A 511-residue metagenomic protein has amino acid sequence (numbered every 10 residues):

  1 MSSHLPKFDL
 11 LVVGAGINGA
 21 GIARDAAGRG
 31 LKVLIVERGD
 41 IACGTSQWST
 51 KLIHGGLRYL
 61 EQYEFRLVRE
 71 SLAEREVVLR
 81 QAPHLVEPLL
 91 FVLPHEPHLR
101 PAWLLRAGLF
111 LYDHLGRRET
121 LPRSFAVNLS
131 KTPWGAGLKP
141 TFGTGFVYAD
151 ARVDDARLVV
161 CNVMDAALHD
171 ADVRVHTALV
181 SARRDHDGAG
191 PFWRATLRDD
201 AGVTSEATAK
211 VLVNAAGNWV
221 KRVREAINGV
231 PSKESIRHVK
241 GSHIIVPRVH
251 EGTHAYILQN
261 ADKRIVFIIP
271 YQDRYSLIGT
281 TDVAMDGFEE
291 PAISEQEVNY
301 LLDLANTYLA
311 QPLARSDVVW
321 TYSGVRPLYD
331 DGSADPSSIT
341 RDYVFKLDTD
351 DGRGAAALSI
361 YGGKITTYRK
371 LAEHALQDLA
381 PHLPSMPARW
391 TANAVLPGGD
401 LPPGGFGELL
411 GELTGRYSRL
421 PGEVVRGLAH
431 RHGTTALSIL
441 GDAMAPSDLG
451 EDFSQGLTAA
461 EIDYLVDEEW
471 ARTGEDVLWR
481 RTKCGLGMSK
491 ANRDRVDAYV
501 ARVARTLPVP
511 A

Functional and structural regions predicted by a protein language model:
H4-N18: Beta1/beta-strand and adjacent pyrophosphate-binding region of the FAD-binding site in flavoprotein oxidoreductases
P6-F8, A201-V211: Core beta-strand elements of the Rossmann-like FAD/NAD(P) dinucleotide-binding domain in flavoenzyme oxidoreductases
A27-W48: Glycine-rich FAD pyrophosphate-binding loop
K51-G135: Dinucleotide-binding Rossmann-like beta1-alpha1 core, especially the glycine-rich loop that anchors the ADP
T141, A149, D155-L158, D165 (+5 more regions): C-terminal catalytic lobe of FAD-dependent flavoproteins
V175-W193: A conserved short coil-to-beta-strand element within the FAD-binding core of flavoproteins
N214-G229: Flavin (primarily FAD) binding-site architecture
